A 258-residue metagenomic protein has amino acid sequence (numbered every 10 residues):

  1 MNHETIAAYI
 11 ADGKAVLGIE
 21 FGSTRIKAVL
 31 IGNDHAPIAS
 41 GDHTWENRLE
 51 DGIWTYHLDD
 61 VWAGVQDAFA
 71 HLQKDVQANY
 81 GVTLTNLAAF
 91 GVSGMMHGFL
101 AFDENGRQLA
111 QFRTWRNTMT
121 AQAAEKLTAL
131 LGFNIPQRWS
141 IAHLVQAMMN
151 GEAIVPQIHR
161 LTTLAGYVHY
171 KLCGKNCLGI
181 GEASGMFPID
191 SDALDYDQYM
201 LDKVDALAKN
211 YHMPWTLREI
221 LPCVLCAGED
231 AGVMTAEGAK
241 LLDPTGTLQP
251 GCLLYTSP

Functional and structural regions predicted by a protein language model:
N2-D12: Non-catalytic pre-domain segments flanking phosphatase-related domains
A8-Y9, I19-G22, G91-S93: Short loop/turn motifs at secondary-structure junctions and domain boundaries
G13-K14, T85: Short beta-strand-initiation
V16, F21-L58, R107-T114: Short glycine-rich, Thr/Ser-proximal phosphate-binding strand/loop in the N-terminal lobe of ATP-dependent enzymes
K27, G64, A124: Active-site-proximal flexible loops/turns
G41-V82, G132: N-terminal phosphate-binding loop and adjacent alpha-helix
A70-S257: Glycine-rich phosphate-binding/catalytic subdomain of phosphoryl-transfer and nucleotide/sugar-phosphate-processing
